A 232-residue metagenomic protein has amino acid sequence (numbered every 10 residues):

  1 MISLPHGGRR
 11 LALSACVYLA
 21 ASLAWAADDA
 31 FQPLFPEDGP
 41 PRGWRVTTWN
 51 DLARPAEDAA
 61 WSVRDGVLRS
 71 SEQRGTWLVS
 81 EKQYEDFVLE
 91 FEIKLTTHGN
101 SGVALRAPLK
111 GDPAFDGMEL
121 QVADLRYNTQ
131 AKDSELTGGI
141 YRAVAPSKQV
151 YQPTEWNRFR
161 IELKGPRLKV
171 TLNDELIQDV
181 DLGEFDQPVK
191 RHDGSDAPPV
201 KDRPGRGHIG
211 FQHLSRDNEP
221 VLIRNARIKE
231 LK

Functional and structural regions predicted by a protein language model:
M1-A15: Bacterial N-terminal signal peptides that target proteins for export
V17-A26: Hydrophobic h-region of N-terminal signal peptides that target proteins for export in Gram-negative bacteria
W25-K232: Carbohydrate-interacting regions of secretory-pathway proteins
